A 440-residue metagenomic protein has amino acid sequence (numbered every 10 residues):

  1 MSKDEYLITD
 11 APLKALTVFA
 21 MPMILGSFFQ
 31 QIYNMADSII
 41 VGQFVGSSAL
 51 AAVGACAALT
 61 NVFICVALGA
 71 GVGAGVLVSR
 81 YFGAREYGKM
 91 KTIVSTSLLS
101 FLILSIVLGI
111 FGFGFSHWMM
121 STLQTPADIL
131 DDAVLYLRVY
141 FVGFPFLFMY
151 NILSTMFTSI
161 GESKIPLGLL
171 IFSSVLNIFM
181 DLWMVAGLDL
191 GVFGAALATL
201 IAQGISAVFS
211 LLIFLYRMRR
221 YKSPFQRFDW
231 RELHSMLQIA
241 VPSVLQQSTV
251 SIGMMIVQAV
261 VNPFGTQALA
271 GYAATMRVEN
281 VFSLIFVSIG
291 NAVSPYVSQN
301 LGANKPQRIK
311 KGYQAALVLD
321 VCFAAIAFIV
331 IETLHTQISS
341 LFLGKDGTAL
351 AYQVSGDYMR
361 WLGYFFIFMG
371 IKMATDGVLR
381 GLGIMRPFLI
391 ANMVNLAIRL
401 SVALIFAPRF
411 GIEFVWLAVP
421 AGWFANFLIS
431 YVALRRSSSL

Functional and structural regions predicted by a protein language model:
M1-A20, V78-G143, G187-V241, V297-Y364 (+1 more regions): Short alpha-helical transmembrane segments in multi-pass integral membrane proteins
T9, L13-I32, A36, L59-V66 (+7 more regions): Residue-level signal for short hydrophobic patches within transmembrane helices of multi-pass membrane transporters
V18, V41-N61, A127-D132, V192-F193 (+5 more regions): Interfacial/gating helices of multi-pass transporter permease domains
V18-D37, V139, S173, A202-S206 (+3 more regions): Transmembrane helical elements of multi-pass membrane transporters/channels
F28, I32-L50, M120-A127, W183-L190 (+5 more regions): Helix-terminus/linker motif at the lipid-water interface of multi-pass membrane proteins
L50-I110, L147-P166, G271-H335, M369-G383 (+1 more regions): Small-residue-rich hydrophobic transmembrane alpha-helices
V62-C65, N177-D181, S206-L211, V281-L284 (+3 more regions): Hydrophobic transmembrane alpha-helices of multi-pass small-molecule transporters
G71, Y140-T158, P166-S174, A195-V208 (+4 more regions): Short runs within selected transmembrane alpha-helices of multi-pass transporters and secretion channels
